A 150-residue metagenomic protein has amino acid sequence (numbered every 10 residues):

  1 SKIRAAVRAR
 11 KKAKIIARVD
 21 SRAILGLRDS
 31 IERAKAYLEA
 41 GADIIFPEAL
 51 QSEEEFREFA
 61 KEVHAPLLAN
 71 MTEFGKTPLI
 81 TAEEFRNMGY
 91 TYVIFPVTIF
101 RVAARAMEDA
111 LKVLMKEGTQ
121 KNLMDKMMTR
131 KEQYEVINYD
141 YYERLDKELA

Functional and structural regions predicted by a protein language model:
S1-V97, R101-V113, E148-L149: Alpha/beta enzyme core
F100, A104-A150: Extended, intrinsically disordered, low-complexity segments
